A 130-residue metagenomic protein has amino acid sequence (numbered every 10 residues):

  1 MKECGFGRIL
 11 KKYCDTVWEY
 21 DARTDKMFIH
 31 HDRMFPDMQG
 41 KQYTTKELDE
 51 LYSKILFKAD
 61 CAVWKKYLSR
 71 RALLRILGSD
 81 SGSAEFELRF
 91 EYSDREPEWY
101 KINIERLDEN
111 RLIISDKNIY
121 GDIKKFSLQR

Functional and structural regions predicted by a protein language model:
M1, D122-R130: Sensory-domain boundary/capping and coupling elements
K2-I55, D108: PAS-family sensory domain signal
V17-W18, M27, L88, I102-I104 (+1 more regions): Hydrophobic beta-strand residues in large extracellular and virion-surface proteins
D49-S79: PAS/GAF/H-NOX family sensory domains and closely associated sensor/linker modules
S81-S83: Extracellular Ig-like/FN3 beta-sandwich strand-entry sites
F86-R95: PAS-family sensory domains
P97-G121: Short loop/turn elements at sensory-signaling interfaces that couple input to output
